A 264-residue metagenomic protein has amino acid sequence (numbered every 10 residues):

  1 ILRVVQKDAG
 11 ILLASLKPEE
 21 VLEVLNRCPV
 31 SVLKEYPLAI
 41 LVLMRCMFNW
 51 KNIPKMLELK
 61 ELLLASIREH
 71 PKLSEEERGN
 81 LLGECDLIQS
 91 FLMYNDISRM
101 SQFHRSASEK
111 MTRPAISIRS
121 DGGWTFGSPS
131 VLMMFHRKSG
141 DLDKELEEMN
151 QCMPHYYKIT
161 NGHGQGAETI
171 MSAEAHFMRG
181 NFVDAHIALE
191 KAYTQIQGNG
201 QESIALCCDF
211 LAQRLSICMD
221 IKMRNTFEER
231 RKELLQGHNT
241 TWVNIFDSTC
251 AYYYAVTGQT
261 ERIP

Functional and structural regions predicted by a protein language model:
I1-F48: Short, well-ordered secondary-structure microsegments that present a prominent hydrophobic/aromatic side chain
V5-D8, L25, L43, Q89 (+4 more regions): Hydrophobic core/packing positions within alpha-helical solenoid repeats
Q6-L13, F48, Y94, H136-K138 (+3 more regions): Specific register positions within alpha-helical solenoid repeats of the TPR/Sel1-like families, i.e., one
L13-L16, T160, G200, H238: Short coil/turn residues that cap or connect secondary-structure elements
S31-C208: Internal alpha-solenoid helical repeat scaffolds
F182-P264: Long, internal scaffold/assembly segments composed of regular secondary structure
